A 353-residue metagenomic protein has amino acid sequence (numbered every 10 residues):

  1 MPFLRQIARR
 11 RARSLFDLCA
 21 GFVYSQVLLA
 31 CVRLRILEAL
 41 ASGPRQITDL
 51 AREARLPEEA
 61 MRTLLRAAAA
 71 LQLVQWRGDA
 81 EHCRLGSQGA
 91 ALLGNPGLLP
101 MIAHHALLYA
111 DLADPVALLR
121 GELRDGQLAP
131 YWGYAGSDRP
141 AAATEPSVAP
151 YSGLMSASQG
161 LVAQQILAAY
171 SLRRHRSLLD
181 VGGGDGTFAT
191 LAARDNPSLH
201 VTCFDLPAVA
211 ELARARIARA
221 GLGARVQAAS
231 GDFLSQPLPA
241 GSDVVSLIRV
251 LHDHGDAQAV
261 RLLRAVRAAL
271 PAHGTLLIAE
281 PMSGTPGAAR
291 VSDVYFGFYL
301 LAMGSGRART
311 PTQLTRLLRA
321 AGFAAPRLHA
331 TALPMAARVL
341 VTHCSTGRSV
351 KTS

Functional and structural regions predicted by a protein language model:
P2-L34, E38-P44, R52-E53, E58-R176: Conserved Class I S-adenosyl-L-methionine-dependent methyltransferase catalytic core
W76, L85, I278, A325-L328: Short beta-strand "wing" residues that participate in macromolecule-binding interfaces
G97-A288, M335-R338: Conserved adenosyl
A279-A321: C-terminal alpha-helical "lid/dimerization" subdomain adjacent to the S-adenosyl-L-methionine
F323-S353: Core SAM-dependent methyltransferase catalytic element
